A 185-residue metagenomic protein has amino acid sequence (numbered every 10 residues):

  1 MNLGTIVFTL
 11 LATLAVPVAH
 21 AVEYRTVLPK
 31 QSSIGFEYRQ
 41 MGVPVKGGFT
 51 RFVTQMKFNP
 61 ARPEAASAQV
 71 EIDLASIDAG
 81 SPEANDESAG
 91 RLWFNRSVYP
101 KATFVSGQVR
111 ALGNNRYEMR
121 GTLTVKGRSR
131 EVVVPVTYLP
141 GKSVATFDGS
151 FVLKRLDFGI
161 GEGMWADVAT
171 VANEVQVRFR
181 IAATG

Functional and structural regions predicted by a protein language model:
M1-N2: N-terminal secretory signal peptides that target proteins for export/translocation
T5-A15: Bacterial N-terminal signal peptides
H20-G185: Low-complexity, acidic/polar, glycine-enriched regions of mature
